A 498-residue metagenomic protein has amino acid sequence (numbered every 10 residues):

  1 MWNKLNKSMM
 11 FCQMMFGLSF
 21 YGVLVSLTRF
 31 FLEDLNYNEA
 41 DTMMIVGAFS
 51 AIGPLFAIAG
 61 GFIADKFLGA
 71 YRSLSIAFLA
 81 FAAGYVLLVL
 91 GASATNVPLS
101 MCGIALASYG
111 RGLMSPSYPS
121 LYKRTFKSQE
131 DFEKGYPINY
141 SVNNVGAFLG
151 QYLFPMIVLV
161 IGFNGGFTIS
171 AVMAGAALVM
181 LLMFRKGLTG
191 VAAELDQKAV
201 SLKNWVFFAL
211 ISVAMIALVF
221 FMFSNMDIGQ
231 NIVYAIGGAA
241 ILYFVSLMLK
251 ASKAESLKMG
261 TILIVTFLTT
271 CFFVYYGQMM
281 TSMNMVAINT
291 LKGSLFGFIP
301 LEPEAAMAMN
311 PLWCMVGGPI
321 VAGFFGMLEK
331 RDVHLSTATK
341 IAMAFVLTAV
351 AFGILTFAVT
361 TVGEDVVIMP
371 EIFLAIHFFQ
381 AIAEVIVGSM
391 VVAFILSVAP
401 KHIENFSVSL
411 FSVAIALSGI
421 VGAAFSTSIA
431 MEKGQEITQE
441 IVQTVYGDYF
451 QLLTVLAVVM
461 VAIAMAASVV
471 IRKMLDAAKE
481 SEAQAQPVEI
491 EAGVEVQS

Functional and structural regions predicted by a protein language model:
M1-K4, S128, V158-N284, N289-S294 (+3 more regions): Intracellular loop-helix junctions on the cytosolic face of multi-pass helical membrane proteins
V25-D41, T281-A305: Short amphipathic helix-loop junctions that connect adjacent transmembrane helices in Major Facilitator Superfamily/SLC
G47-A64, A308-V321: Central cavity-lining transmembrane alpha-helices of secondary-active solute carriers, predominantly the Major
A57-A92: Conserved MFS/SLC helix-loop-helix module at the cytosolic interface between two early adjacent transmembrane helices
K66-L79, M327-V346: Cytoplasmic membrane-interface "Motif A"-like loop-to-helix N-cap segments of 12-TM Major Facilitator Superfamily
L79-T95, F345-D365: C-terminal ends and interior cores of transmembrane alpha-helices in multi-pass membrane transporters/permeases
L113-K127, I386-A399: Intracellular juxtamembrane helix-capping segments at the cytosolic ends of symmetry-related transmembrane helices
D131-Q151, V158, M173-A177, L181 (+3 more regions): Glycine-rich segments within core transmembrane alpha-helices of 12-TM secondary carriers
